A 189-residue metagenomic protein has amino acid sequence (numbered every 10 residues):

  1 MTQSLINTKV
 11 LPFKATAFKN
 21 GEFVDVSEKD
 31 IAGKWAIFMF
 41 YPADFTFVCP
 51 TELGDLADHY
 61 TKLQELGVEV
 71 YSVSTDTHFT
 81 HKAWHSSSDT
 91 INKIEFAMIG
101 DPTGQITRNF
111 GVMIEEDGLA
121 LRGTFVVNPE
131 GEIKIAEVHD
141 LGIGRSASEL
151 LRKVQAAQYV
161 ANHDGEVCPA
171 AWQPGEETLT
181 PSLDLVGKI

Functional and structural regions predicted by a protein language model:
M1-I189: Chalcogenol-based redox active-site neighborhoods
